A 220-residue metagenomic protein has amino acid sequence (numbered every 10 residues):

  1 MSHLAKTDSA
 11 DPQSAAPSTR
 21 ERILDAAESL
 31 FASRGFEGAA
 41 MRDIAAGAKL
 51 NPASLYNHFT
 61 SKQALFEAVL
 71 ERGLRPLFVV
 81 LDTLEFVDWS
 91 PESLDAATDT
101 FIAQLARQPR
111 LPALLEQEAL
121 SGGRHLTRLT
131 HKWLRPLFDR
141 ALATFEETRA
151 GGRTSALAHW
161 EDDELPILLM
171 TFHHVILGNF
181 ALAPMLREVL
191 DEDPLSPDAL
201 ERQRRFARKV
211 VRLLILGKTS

Functional and structural regions predicted by a protein language model:
M1-T7, A103, R107, D139-S155 (+1 more regions): C-terminal peripheral helix-coil segments that are non-catalytic and often amphipathic
R22, A26, D43, A64 (+6 more regions): Alpha-helical elements of Rossmann-like donor-binding domains used by nucleotide-donor carbohydrate transfer enzymes
R22, A26, L30-A64, A68-V69: Helix-turn-helix
F66, L70, E116, T127-F138 (+2 more regions): Amphipathic, non-transmembrane alpha-helical scaffold segments
A68, D82-A113, A158-F172: Hydrophobic alpha-helical connector segments
E71-P76: Short, basic, alpha-helical segments at the C-terminal edge of helix-turn-helix-like DNA-binding modules
E92, R128-K132, E147-H173, R202: All-alpha amphipathic helical-bundle segments outside canonical DNA-binding/catalytic cores that form hydrophobic
R107-H131, L182-L190: Amphipathic alpha-helical segments used for helix-helix packing
